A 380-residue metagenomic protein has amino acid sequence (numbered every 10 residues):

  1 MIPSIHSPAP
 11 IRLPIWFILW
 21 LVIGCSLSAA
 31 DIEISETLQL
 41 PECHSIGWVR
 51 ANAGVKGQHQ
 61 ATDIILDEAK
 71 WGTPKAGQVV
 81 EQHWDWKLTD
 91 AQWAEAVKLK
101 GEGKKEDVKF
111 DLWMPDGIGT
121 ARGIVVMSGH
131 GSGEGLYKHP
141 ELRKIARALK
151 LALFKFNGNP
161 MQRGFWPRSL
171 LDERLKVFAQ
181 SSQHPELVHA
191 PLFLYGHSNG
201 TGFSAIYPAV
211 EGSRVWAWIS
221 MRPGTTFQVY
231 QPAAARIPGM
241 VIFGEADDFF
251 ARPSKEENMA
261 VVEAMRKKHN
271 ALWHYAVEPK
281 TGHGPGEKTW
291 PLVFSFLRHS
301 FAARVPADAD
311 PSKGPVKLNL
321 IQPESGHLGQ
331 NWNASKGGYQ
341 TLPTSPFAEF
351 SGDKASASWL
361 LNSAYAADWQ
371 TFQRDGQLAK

Functional and structural regions predicted by a protein language model:
M1-I11: N-terminal secretory signal peptides that target proteins for export/translocation
R12-S26: Bacterial N-terminal signal peptides
A29-G123, L192-Y207, S213-V215, T225 (+1 more regions): A domain-start/cap signature at the N-terminus of enzymes
R122-I124, G129-E173: Active-site machinery of serine-nucleophile hydrolases
S128-H130, Q180-S182, H197-N199, S204 (+6 more regions): Cell-envelope and extracellular/periplasmic
Q162-L187, I206: Alpha/beta-hydrolase active-site loop
W216-F294: The feature captures the conserved acid-bearing segment of alpha/beta-hydrolase catalytic domains
N270-A271, P279-K380: Alpha/beta-hydrolase-fold serine-hydrolase catalytic core, especially in secreted/extracellular enzymes
